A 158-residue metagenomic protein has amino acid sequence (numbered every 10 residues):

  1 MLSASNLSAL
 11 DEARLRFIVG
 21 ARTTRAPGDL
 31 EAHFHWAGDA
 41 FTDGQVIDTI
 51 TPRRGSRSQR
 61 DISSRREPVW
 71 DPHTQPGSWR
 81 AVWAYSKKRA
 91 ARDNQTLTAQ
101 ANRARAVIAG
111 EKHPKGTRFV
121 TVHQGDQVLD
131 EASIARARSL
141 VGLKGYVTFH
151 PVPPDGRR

Functional and structural regions predicted by a protein language model:
M1-R158: Anion-binding and metal-coordination hotspots
